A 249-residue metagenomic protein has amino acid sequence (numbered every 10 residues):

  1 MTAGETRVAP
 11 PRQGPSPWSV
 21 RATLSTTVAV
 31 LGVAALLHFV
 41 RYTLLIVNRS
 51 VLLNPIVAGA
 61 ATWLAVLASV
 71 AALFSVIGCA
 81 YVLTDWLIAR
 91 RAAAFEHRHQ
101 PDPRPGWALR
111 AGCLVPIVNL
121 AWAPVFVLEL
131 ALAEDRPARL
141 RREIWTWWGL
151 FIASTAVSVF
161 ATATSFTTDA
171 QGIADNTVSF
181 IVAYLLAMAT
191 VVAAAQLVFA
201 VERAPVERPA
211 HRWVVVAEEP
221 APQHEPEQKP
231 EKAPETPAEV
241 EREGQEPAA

Functional and structural regions predicted by a protein language model:
G4-S19, E129-R136: Cytosolic juxtamembrane amphipathic/interface segments immediately preceding and feeding into a transmembrane helix
R12-G32, L140-W147: Alpha-helical transmembrane segments and their helix-start/interface "positive-inside/aromatic belt" motifs in integral
L24-R41, S69, L73-A89, N119 (+3 more regions): Helical transmembrane-bundle signal
L36-V70, S158-Y184: Membrane interfacial helix motifs at helix-loop boundaries and amphipathic/re-entrant anchors
D85-W107, V216-P222: Cytoplasmic juxtamembrane regions at transmembrane-helix boundaries
P105-V127: Hydrophobic, aromatic-rich membrane-embedded alpha-helical segments
V125-A153: Membrane-interface alpha-helices
V206-T236: Short, highly charged, low-complexity non-transmembrane loops/tails of multi-pass membrane proteins
